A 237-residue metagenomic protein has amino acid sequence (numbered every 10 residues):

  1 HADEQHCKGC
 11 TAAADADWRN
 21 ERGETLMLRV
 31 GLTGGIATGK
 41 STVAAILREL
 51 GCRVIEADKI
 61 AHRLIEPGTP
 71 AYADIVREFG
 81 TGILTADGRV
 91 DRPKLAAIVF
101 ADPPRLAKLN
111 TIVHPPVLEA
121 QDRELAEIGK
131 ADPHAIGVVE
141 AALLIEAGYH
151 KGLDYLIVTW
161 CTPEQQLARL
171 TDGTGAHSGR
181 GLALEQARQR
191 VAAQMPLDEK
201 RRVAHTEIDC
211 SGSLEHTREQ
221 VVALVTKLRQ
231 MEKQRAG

Functional and structural regions predicted by a protein language model:
C7-C10: Cysteine-centered motifs
L26-K59: Walker A (P-loop) phosphate-binding motif
G39, D58, L109, V138 (+3 more regions): Residue-level signal for inorganic ion chemistry
L50, Y72-V76, P163-T171, L184 (+1 more regions): An amphipathic alpha-helix signature
K59-I136: ATP-dependent small-molecule kinase phosphotransfer cores that center on conserved nucleotide phosphate-binding segments
L118-P133, G137-G173: ATP-dependent NMP and nucleoside kinases share a basic, alpha-helical "lid"
Q121-R123, K151-G152, D172-M231, G237: Small-molecule kinase domains that catalyze NTP-dependent phosphoryl transfer to phosphate-bearing small molecules
